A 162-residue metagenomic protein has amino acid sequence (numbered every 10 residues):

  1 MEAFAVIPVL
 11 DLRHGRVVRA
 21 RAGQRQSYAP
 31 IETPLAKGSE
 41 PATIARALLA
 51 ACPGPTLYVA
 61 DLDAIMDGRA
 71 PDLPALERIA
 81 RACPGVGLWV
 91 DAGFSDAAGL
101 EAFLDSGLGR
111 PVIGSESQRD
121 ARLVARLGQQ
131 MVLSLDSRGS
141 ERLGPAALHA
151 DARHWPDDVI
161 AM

Functional and structural regions predicted by a protein language model:
M1-I7, G38, R46-C52, T56 (+3 more regions): A structural preference for long, well-packed, hydrophobic secondary-structure segments
E2-V6, P53-T56, P84-L88, L108-G109 (+2 more regions): Short, well-ordered coil/turn segments that N-cap beta-strands
V9-P34, A98-M162: Conserved anion-binding
V17, R21-A70: N-terminal beta-alpha supersecondary unit
A36-T43, L88-V90, D157-M162: Short C-terminal domain-edge/linker segments immediately following a structured domain
P41, D72, D96, G144-P145: Amphipathic coiled-coil/heptad-repeat helices and related helical stalk/stem segments that mediate oligomerization
R46, E77, A150: Active-site phosphate/pyrophosphate- and oxyanion-stabilizing loops and adjacent acidic/basic residues in soluble
A50-A51, P55-S106: N-terminal active-site wall of soluble small-molecule enzyme domains
